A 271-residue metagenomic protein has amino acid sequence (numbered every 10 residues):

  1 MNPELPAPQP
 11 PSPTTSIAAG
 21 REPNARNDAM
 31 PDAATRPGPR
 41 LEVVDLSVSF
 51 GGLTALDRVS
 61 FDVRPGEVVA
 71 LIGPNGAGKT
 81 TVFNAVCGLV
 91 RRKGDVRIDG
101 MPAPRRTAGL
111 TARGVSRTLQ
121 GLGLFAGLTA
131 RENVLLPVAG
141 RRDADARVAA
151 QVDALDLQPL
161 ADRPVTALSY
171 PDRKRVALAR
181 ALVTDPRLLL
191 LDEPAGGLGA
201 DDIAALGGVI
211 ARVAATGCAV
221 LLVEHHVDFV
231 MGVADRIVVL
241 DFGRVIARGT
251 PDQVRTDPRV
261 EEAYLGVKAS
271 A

Functional and structural regions predicted by a protein language model:
I72-P74: The feature captures the beta-strand-to-loop junction immediately N-terminal to the Walker
C87: Helix-to-loop junction immediately C-terminal to a conserved catalytic motif
D95-R113: ABC ATPase NBD Q-loop/coupling interface
D145-T166, G208-A211: Conserved ABC ATPase "signature" region
D185: Conserved catalytic motifs of ABC-family nucleotide-binding domains
L189-E193: Catalytic Walker B motif of ABC-type/P-loop ATPase nucleotide-binding domains
V230-G232: A short, surface-exposed alpha-helical micro-motif characterized by mixed small hydrophobic and charged/polar residues
